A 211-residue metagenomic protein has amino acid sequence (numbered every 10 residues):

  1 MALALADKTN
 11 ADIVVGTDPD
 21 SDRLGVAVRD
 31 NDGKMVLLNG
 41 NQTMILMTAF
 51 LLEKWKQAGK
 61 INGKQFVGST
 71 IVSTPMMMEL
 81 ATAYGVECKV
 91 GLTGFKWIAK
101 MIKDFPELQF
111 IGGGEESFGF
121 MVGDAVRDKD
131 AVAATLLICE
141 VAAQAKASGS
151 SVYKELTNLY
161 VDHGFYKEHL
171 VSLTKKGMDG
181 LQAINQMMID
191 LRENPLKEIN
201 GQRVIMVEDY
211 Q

Functional and structural regions predicted by a protein language model:
M1-L24: N-terminal small/polar loop signature for handling phosphorylated ligands or for N-terminal nucleophile
M1-L3, R29-D30, A49-L51: Non-catalytic terminal/interface segments that mediate subunit docking, oligomerization, and allosteric communication
D7, A11-I13, K34-V36, K54-Q211: Phosphate-binding and adjacent anionic-ligand microenvironments
P19, V28, E116: Active-site phosphate-binding/coordination module
D22-N41, M77: Short Gly/Thr/Asp-enriched flexible loops that form oxyanion-binding sites at enzyme active sites
N39-L51: Catalytic or ion-translocation cores adjacent to nucleophile or general acid/base/metal-coordination motifs in diverse
